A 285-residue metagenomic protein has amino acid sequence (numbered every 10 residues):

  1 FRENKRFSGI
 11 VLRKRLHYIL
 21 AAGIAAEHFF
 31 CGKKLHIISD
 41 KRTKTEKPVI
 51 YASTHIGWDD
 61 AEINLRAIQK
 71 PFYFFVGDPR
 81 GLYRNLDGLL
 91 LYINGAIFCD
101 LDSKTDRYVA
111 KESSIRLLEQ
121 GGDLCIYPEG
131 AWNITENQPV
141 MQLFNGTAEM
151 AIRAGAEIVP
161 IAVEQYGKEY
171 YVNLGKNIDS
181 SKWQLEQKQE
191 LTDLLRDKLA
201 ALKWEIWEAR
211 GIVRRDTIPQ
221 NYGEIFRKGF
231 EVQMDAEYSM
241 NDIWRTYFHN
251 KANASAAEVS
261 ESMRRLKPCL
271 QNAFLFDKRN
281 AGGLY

Functional and structural regions predicted by a protein language model:
F1-Y73, G88, I93-G95, I218-Y285: Membrane-anchoring hydrophobic helices of lipid-metabolizing enzymes
L16, C31-E190: Soluble catalytic domains of membrane acyltransferases
K111-Y285: Non-catalytic C-terminal accessory region of glycerolipid acyltransferases and related lyso-lipid remodeling enzymes
